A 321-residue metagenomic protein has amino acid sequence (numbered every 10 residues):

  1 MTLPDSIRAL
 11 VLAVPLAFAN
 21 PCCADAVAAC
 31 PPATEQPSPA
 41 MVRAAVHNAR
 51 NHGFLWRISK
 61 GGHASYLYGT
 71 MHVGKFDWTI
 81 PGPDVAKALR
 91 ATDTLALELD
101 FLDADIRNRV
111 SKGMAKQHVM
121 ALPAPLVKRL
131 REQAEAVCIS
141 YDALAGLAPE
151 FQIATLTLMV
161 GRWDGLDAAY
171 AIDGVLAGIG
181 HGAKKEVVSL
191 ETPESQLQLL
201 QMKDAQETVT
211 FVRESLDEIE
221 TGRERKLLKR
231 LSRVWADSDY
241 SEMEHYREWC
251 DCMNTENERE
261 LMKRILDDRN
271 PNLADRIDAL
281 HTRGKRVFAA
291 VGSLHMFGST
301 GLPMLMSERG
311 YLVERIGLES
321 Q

Functional and structural regions predicted by a protein language model:
M1-D5: N-terminal secretory signal peptides that target proteins for export/translocation
S6, F18, P32-A33: Generic N-terminal leader/processing signal
R8, L12-L16: Hydrophobic helical h-region of N-terminal Sec-dependent signal peptides in bacterial secretory/periplasmic proteins
A9, S59-G62, T282-R283: Short hydrophobic "helix-edge" motifs at membrane interfaces and signal-peptide entry regions
A19-C23: N-terminal signal peptide c-region/cleavage motif recognized by signal peptidases
D25-H47, H52-R264: Structured, acidic catalytic/metal-binding patches in enzyme active sites
R259-Q321: A cross-kingdom marker for long, charged
